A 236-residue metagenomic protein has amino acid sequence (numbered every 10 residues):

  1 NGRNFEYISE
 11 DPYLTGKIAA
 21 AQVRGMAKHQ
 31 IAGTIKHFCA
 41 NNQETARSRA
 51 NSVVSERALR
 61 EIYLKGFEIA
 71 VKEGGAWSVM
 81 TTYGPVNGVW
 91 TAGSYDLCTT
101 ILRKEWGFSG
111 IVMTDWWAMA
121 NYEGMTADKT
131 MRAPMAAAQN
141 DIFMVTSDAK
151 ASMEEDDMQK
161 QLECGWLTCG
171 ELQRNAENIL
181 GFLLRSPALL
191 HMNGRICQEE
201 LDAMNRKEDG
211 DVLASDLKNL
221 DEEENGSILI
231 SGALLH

Functional and structural regions predicted by a protein language model:
N1-H236: Glycoside hydrolase catalytic-domain context in secreted enzymes
